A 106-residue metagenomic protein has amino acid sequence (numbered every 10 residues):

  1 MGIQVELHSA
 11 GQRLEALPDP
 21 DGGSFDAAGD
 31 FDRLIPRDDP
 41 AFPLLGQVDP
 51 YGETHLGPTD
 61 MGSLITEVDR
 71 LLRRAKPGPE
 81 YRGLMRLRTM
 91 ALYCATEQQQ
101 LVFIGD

Functional and structural regions predicted by a protein language model:
M1-D106: Acidic (Asp/Glu-rich) sequence patches and key acidic residues that form negatively charged surfaces used
